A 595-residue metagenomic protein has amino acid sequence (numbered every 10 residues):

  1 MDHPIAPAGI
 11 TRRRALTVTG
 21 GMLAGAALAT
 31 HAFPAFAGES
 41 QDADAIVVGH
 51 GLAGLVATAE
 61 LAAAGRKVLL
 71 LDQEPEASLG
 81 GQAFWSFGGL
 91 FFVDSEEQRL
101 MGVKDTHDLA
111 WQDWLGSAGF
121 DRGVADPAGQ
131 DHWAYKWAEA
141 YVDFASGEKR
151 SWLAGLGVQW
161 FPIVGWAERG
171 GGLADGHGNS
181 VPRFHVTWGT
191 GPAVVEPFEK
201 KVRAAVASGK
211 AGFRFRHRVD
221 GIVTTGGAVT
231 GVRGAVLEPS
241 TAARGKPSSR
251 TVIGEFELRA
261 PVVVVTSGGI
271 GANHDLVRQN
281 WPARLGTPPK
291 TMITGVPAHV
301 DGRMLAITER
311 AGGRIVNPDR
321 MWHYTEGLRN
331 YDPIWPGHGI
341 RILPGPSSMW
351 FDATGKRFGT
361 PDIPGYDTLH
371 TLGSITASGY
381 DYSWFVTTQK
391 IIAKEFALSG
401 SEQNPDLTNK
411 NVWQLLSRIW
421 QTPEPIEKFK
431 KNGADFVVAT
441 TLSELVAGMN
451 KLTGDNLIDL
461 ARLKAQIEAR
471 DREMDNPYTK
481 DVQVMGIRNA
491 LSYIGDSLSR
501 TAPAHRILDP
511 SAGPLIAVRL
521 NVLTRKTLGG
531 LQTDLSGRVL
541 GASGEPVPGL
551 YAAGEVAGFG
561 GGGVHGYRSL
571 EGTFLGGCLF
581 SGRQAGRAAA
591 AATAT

Functional and structural regions predicted by a protein language model:
M1-T11, M22, A26-T30, F36: N-terminal secretory signal peptides
S40-A53: Beta1/beta-strand and adjacent pyrophosphate-binding region of the FAD-binding site in flavoprotein oxidoreductases
A64-A83: Glycine-rich FAD pyrophosphate-binding loop
F84-D113: N-terminal glycine-rich dinucleotide-binding loop that anchors FAD/FMN and/or NAD(P) in oxidoreductases
H132-G254, H274-D275, L328, I467-D509: Conserved redox-cofactor binding core of oxidoreductases
P239-Y331, E571, L575-Q584: Glycine-rich loop(s) and the adjacent beta-strand/alpha-helix scaffold that form part
L305, R314-K451, I458, R462: An anion/pyrophosphate-binding glycine-rich loop and adjacent beta-alpha core in soluble alpha-beta enzymes
I458-G560, V564: A glycine-rich dinucleotide-binding beta-alpha-beta segment and adjacent secondary-structure elements that constitute
